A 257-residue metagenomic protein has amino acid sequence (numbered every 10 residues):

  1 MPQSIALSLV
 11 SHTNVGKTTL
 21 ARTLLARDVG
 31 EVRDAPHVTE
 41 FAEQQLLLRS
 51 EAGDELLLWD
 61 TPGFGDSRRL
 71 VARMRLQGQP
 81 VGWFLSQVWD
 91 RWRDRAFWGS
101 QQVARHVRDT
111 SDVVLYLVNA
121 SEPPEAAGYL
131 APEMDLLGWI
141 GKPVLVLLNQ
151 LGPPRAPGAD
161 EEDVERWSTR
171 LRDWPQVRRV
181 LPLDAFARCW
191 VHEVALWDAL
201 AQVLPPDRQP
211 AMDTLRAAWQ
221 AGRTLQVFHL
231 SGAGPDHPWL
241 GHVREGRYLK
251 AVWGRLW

Functional and structural regions predicted by a protein language model:
M1-W83, Q87-V88: Conserved G1/Walker A P-loop phosphate-binding module
N14-V15, L25, G63, S67 (+3 more regions): Non-catalytic alpha-helical coupling and interface elements of nucleotide-dependent molecular machines and regulators
A35, L115, P132, G138 (+4 more regions): N-terminal membrane-targeting/anchoring modules of bacterial envelope and secretion proteins
E51, A120, F186: Flexible, active-site-proximal loop/turn residues at the rims of small-molecule/cofactor binding pockets and catalytic
R75-R179: Conserved C-terminal guanine-recognition region of P-loop GTPase G domains, centered on the G4
Q150-A217: Canonical P-loop GTPase G-domain recognition
R188-E193, D198-W257: Extended helical scaffolds that flank P-loop GTPase cores
